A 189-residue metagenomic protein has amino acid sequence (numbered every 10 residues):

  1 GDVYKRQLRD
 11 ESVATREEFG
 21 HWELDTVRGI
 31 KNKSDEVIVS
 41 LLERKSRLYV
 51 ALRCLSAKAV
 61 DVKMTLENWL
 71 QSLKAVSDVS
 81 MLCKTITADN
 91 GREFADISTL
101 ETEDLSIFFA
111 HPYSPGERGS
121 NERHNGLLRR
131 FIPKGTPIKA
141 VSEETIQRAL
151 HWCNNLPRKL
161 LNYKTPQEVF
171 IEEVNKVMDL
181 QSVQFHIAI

Functional and structural regions predicted by a protein language model:
G1-Y4: Short, small-residue-biased leader/transition segments that mark boundaries at the very start of proteins
A14, V27, K33-V50, L55: Short conserved beta-strand segments at catalytic cores or DNA/RNA-binding microdomains of nucleic-acid binding
F19-I30: Two-metal-ion RNase H-like nuclease active-site motif
D25, L41, R47, L66 (+4 more regions): Mobile genetic element proteins and their domesticated derivatives, centered on retroelements and DNA transposons
I30, S34, A51-V76: Active-site beta-loop-alpha junctions of metal-dependent nucleic acid enzymes, especially the RNase H-like/DDE
A88-N90, F94-L100, F109-I132, K139-H151: RNase H-like two-metal-ion nuclease catalytic core shared by retroviral integrases and related mobile-element nucleases
T102-D104: Short, structured coil segments at secondary-structure junctions
K134-I189: C-terminal domain-tail junction helix/linker
